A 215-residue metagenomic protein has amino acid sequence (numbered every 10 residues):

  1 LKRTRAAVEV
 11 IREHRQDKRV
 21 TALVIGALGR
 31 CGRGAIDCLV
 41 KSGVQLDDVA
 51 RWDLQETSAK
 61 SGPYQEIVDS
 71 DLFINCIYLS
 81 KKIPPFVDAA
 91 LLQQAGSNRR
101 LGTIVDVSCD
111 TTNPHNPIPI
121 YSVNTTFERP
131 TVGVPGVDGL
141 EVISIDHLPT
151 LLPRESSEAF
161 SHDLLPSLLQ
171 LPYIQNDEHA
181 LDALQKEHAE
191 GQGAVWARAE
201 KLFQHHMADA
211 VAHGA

Functional and structural regions predicted by a protein language model:
L1-A6, T103, C109-A215: Adenosine-phosphate binding glycine-rich loop
L1-Y78: Glycine-rich phosphate/diphosphate-binding loop of Rossmann-like nucleotide-binding domains
R5, R15-K18, V44, I83 (+3 more regions): Extended interaction regions within the primary functional domain
K18-T21, D47, L101-V105, L140: Residue-level recognition of the N-termini of beta-strands and the immediately preceding loop/turn
G26, R30, G34, V68 (+4 more regions): Conserved active-site and cofactor/substrate-binding residues in soluble primary-metabolism enzymes
R30-G32, K81, T112, T150: Short, acidic Gly/Pro/Ser/Thr-rich loop/turn segments
C38-S42, A89-Q93, Y121-S122, E158-D163: Short, solvent-exposed amphipathic alpha-helical segments in soluble enzyme and RNA/protein-processing domains
Q55-D138: Rossmann-like adenosine-cofactor binding region
